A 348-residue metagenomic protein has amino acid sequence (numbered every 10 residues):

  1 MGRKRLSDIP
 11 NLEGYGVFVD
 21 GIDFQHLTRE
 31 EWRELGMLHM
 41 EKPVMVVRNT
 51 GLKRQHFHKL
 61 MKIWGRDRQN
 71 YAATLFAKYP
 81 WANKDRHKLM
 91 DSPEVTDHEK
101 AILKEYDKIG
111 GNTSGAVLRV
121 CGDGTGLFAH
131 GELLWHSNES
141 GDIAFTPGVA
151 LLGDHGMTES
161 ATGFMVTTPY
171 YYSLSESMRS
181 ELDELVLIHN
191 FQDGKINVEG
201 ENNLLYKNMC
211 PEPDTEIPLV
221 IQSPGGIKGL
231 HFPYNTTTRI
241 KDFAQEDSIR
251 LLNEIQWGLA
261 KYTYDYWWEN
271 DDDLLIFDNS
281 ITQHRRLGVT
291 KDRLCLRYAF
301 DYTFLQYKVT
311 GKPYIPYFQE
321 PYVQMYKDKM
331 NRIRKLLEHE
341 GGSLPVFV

Functional and structural regions predicted by a protein language model:
G2-N270, S280-V348: Non-heme Fe(II) oxygenase catalytic core, chiefly the N-lobe of the double-stranded beta-helix
D273: Conserved acidic residues
I276-D278: Short beta-strand segments
